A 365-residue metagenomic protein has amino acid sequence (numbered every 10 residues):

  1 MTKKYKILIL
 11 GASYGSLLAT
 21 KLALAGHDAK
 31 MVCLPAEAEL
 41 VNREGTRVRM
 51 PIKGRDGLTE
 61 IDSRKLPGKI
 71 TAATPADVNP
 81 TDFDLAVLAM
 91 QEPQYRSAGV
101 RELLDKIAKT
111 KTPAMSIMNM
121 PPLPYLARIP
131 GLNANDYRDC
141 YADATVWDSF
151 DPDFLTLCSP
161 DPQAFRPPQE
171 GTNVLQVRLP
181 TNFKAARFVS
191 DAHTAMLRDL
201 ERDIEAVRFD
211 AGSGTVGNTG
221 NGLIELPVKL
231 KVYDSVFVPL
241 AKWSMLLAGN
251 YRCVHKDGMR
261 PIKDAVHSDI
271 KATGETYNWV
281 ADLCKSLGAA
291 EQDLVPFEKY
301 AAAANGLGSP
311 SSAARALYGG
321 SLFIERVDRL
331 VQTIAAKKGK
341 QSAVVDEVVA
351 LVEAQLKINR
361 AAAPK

Functional and structural regions predicted by a protein language model:
M1-G54, T110-K111, L123-P124, P227: NAD(P)+-binding Rossmann beta1-loop-alpha1 motif at the extreme N-terminus of oxidoreductases
K3, Q169-V174, P180-K184, D199-A206 (+2 more regions): NAD(P)-dependent Rossmann-like dehydrogenase/reductase catalytic/cofactor-binding core
L18-A19, S97-V100, Y125-R128: Short glycine-/acidic-enriched loop or helix-start segments at secondary-structure transitions that form or flank
K30-D84: Conserved N-terminal Rossmann-fold NAD(P) cofactor-binding segment
M31, P113-M118, D293: A structural signal for short, well-ordered beta-strand segments and their strand-loop junctions that often border
E60-S116: Rossmann-like NAD(P)-binding element
T81, M115-G249: Rossmann-fold dinucleotide-binding core
S97-L103, H193-D203, E275-Y277: Well-ordered, non-membrane alpha-helical segments in soluble/globular domains
